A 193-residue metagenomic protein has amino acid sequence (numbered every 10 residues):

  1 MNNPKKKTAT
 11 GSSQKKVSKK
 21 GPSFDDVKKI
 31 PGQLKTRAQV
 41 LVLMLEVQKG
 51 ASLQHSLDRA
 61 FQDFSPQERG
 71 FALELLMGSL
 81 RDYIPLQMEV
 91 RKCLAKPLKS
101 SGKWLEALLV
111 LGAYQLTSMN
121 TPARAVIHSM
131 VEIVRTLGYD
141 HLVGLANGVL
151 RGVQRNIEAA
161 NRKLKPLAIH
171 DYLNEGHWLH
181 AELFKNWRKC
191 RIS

Functional and structural regions predicted by a protein language model:
M1-S193: Class I Rossmann-like S-adenosyl-L-methionine
